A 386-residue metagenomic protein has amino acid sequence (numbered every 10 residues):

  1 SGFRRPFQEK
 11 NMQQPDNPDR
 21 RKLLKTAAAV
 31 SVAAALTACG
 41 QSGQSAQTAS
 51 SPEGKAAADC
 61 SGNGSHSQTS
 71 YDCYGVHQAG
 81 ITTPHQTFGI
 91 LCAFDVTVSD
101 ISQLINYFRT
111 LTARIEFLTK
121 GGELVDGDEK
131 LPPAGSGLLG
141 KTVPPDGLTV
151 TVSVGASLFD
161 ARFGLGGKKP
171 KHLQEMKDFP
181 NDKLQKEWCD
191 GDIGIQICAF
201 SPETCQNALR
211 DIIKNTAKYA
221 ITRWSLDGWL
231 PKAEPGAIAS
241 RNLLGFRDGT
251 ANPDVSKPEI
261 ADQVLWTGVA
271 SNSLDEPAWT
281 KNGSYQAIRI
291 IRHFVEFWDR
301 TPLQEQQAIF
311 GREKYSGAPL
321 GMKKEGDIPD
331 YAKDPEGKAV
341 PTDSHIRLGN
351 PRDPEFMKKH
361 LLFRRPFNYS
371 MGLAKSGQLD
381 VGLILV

Functional and structural regions predicted by a protein language model:
S1-D19: Secretory targeting signals
F7-N11, L23-K25, N350: Sequence-pattern detector for short linear motifs and compositional/periodic biases rather than a specific fold
Q13-S31: N-terminal secretory signal peptides and thylakoid transit peptides that target proteins across membranes
K25-T37, P52-V386: Long, histidine/aromatic-enriched segments associated with O2/redox biology
G40-S42: Bacterial signal peptide processing site
Q44-Q47: Compositionally biased, intrinsically disordered low-complexity segments enriched for polar/charged residues
